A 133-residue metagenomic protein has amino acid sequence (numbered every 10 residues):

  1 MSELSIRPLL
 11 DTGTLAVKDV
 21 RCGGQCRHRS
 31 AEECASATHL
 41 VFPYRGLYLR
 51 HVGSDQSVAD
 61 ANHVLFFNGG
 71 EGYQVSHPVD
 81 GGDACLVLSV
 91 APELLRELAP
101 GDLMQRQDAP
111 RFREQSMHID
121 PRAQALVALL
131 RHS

Functional and structural regions predicted by a protein language model:
E3, R7-Q107: N-terminal regulatory/effector-sensing and dimerization cores that precede helix-turn-helix DNA-binding domains
G101-S133: Amphipathic alpha-helical segments enriched in hydrophobic/aromatic residues interleaved with Lys/Arg
